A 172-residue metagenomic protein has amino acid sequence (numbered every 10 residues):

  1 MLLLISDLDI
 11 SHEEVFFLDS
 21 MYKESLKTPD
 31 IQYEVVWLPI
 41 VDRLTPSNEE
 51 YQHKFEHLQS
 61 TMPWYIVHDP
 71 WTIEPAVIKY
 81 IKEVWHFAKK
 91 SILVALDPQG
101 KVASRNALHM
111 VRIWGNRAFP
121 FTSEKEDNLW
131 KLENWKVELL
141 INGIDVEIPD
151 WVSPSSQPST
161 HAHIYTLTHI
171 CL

Functional and structural regions predicted by a protein language model:
M1-L18, E34-V36, S153-Y165: Short active-site neighborhood of thiol/selenol oxidoreductases, capturing the structured segment around
I5-S25, M62, P70-K79, E138-N142: Eukaryotic beta-rich interaction modules
V15-P39, E56-S60, L172: Conserved helix-turn-beta segment immediately C-terminal to the redox Cys motif in thioredoxin-like folds
T28-D30, L58-T61, H86, I148-P154: Flexible, charged surface loops at secondary-structure boundaries
V36, T61-P63, P75, E126-L132: E2/UBC-UEV (E2-variant) core
I40-H109, W114, A118: Thioredoxin-like thiol-disulfide oxidoreductase module
A88, D97-H161, Y165-L172: Thiol-/selenol-based redox modules, centered on thioredoxin-like and closely related oxidoreductase domains
